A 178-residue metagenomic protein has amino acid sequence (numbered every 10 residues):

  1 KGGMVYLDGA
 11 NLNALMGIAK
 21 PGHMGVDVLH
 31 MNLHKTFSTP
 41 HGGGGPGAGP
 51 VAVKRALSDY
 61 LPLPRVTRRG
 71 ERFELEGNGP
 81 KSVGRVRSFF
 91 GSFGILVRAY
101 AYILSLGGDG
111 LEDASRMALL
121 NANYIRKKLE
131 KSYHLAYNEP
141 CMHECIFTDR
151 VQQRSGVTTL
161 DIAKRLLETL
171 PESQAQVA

Functional and structural regions predicted by a protein language model:
K1-G70, V157: Conserved PLP-enzyme active-site core in the AAT-like
G2-M4, V26, T36, G43-A48 (+8 more regions): Active-site lining segments that contact anionic ligands and/or coordinate catalytic metals
N11-G17, R65-G79, M117-N123, N138-T148: A glycine-rich phosphate-binding loop feature that marks nucleotide/adenosyl-phosphate handling sites
G44-P46, V53-I95, R150: Internal glycine-rich alpha/beta core junctions
S82-V83, I95-N123, Q153-G156: Structural signature of PLP-dependent enzymes
L119, Y124-R126, D161-A163: Flexible, glycine-rich loop/tail regions that form catalytic "lids" or insertion modules at the edges of active sites
H134-R165: Conserved PLP-binding catalytic core of the aspartate aminotransferase-like
E168-A178: Conserved PLP cofactor-binding pocket of PLP-dependent enzymes
